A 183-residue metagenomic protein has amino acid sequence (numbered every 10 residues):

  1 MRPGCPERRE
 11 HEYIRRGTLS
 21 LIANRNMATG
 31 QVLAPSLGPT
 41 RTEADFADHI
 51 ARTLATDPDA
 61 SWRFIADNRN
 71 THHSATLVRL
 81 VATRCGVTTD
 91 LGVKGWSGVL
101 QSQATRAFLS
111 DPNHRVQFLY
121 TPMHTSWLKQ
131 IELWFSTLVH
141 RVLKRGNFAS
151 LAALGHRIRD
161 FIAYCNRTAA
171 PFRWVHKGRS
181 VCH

Functional and structural regions predicted by a protein language model:
M1, L80-T83: Glycine-rich, phosphate-binding/catalytic loops in enzymes
M1-A51, R179: Extended, low-complexity cationic-aromatic segments
R8-Y13, C85-Q130, N147-F148: RNase H-like polynucleotidyl transferase catalytic core
N24, G30, D67, K129 (+1 more regions): Short, conserved catalytic/metal-binding motifs centered on acidic residues
A28, R69-H72, H124-W127, V181: Conserved nucleotide-binding/hydrolysis micro-motifs of P-loop NTPases
A60-H73, G95-W96: Acidic/histidine-rich, metal-coordinating catalytic segments
H73-R79: A short acidic (Asp/Glu
R115-T125, E132-H183: C-terminal anion-handling pockets and recognition modules
